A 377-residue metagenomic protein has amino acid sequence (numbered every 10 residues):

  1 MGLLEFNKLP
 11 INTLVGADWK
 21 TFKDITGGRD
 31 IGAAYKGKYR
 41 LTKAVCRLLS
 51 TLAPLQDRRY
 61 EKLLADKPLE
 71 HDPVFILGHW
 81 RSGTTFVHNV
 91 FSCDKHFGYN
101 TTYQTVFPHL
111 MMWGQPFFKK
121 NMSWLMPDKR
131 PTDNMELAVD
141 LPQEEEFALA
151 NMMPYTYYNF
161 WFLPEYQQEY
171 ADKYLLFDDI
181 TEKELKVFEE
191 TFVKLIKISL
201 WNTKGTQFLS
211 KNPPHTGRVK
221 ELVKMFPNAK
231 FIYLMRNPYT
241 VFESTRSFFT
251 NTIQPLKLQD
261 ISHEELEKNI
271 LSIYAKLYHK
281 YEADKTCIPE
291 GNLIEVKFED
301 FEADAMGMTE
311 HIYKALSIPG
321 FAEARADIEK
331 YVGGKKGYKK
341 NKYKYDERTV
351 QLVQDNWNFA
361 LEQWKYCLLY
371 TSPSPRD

Functional and structural regions predicted by a protein language model:
I11-L48: Charged, amphipathic alpha-helical linker segments immediately N-terminal to NTP-binding catalytic cores
V45-R58: N-terminal pre-Walker A segment at the start of P-loop NTPase domains
G78-F91: Glycine-rich phosphate-binding P-loop
V106-F208: PAPS-dependent sulfation machinery
G205-P213, K268, P289-H311, A315: Phosphate-binding beta-loop-alpha motif at adenosine-nucleotide cofactor sites
L222, N228-R246: Conserved phosphate-donor/acceptor-positioning beta-strand/loop module used by diverse small-molecule
T245-Y274, A326-C367: PAPS-dependent sulfotransferase catalytic core
Y370-D377: Conserved small/polar residues in nucleotide/adenosyl-binding loops
